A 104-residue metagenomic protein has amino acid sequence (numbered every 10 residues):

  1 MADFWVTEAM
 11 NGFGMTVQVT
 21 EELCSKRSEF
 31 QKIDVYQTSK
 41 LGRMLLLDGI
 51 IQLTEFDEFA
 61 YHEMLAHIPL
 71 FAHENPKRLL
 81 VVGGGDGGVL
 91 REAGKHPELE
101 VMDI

Functional and structural regions predicted by a protein language model:
M1-I104: Class I S-adenosylmethionine
